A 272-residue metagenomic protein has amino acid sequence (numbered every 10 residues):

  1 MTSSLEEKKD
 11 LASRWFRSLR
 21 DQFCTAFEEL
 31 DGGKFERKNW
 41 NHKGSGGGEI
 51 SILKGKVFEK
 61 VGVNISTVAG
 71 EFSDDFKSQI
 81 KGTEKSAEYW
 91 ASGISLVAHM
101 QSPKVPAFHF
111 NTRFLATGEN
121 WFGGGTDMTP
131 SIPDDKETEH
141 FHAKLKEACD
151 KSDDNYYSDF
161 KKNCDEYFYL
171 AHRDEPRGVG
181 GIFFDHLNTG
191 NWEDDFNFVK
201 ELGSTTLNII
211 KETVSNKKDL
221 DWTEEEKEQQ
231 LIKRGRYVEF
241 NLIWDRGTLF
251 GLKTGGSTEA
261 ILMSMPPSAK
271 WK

Functional and structural regions predicted by a protein language model:
S4-K81, E193-I243: Gly/Pro-rich turn-and-neighbor structural signature
E49-G124: Internal mixed beta-strand/loop scaffold within catalytic domains of large alpha/beta enzymes
E88-W90, K144, A148, S152 (+1 more regions): A long amphipathic alpha-helix within ATP-dependent nucleotide-binding catalytic cores
W90-A91, W121-T129, E175-G190, Y237-E239: Glycine-rich, often proline-containing surface loops adjacent to acidic residues and nearby aromatics that form
M100, T248-K272: Long, contiguous binding/interaction regions
M100-S102, G118, M128-D134, H186-F198 (+1 more regions): A generic structural motif
G118-K162: Compact, glycine/acidic-enriched structural inserts
A148-F198, T213-S215: Long, charged, mostly alpha-helical binding arms that flank functional sites
